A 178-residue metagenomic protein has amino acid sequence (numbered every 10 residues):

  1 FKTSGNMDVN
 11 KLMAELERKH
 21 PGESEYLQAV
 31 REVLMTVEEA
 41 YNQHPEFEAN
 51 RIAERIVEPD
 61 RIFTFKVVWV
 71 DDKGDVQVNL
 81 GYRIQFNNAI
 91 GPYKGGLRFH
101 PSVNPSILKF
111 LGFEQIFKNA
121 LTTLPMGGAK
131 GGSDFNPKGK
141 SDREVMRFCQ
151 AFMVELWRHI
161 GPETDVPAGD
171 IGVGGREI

Functional and structural regions predicted by a protein language model:
S4-I178: N-terminal ligand-binding/catalytic initiation module
